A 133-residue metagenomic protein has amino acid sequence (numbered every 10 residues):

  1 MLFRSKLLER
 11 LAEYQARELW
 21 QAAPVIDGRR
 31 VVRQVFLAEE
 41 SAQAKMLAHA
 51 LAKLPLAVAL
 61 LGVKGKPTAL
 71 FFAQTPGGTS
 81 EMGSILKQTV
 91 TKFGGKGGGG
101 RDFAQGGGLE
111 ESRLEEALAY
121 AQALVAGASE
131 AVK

Functional and structural regions predicted by a protein language model:
M1-L2: Short, small-residue-biased leader/transition segments that mark boundaries at the very start of proteins
S5-L8, A12-L19, I26: Alpha-helical coiled-coil oligomerization motifs
Q21-V25, V63-K66: Short amphipathic alpha-helical segments, especially helix-boundary/capping motifs
R30-K133: Glycine-rich, acidic loop segments that terminate in or are immediately followed by a histidine
